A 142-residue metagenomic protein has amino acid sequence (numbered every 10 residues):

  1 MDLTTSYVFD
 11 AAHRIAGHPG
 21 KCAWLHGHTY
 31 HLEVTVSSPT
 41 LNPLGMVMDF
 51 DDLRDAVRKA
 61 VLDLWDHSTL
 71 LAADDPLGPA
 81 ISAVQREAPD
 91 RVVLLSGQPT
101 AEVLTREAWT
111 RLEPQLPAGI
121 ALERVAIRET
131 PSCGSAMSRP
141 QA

Functional and structural regions predicted by a protein language model:
M1-A142: Charge-rich, low-complexity N-terminal segments
